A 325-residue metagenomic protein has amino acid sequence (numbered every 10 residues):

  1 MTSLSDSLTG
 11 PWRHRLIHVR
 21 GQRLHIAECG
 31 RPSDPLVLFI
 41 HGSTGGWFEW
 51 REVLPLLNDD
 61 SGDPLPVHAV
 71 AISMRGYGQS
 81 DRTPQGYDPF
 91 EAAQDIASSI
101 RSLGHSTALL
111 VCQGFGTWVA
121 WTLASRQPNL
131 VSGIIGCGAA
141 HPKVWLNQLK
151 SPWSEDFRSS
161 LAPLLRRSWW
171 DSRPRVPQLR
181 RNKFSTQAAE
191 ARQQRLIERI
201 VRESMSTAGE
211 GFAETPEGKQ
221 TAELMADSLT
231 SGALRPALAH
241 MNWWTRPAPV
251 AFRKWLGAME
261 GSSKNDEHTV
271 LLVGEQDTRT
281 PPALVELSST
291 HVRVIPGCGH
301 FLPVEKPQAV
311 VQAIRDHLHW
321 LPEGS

Functional and structural regions predicted by a protein language model:
T2, G10, V70, Y77-Q79 (+3 more regions): Flexible "cap/lid" subdomain of the alpha/beta-hydrolase fold that forms the substrate-access gate
V19-E28: A short loop-to-beta-strand scaffold at the N-terminal edge of the catalytic core in hydrolase folds
E28-Q79: Conserved HGGG/HGGXW glycine-rich cap/lid loop of the alpha/beta-hydrolase fold
R31-P32, L103-S106, H317, L321: Glycine-rich phosphate-binding loop signature in dinucleotide/nucleotide-binding domains
I40-G42, Q113, V273: The conserved beta1-alpha1 loop
G45, L229, G299-L302: Glycosyltransferase donor-binding loop in the core domain
T290-S325: Catalytic active-site module of serine/aspartate enzymes centered on a nucleophile-bearing elbow/loop
